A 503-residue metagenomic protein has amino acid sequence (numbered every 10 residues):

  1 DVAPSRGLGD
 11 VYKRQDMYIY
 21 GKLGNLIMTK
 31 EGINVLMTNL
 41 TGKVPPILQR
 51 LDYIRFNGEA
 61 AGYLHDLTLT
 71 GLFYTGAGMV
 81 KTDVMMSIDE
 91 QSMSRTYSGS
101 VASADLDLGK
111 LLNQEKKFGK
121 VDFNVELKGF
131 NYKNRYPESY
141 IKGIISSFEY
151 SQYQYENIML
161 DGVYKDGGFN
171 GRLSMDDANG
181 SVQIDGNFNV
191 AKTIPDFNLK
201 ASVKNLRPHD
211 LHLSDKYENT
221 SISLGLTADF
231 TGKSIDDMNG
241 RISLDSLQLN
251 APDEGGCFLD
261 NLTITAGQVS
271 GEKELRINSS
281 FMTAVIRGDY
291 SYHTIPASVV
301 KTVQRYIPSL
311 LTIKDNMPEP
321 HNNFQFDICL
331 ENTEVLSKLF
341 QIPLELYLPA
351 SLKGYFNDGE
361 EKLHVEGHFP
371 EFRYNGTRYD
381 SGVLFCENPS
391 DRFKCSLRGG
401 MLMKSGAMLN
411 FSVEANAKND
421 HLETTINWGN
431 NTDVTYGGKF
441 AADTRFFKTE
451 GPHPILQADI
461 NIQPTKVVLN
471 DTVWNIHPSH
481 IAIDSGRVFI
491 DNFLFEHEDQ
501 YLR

Functional and structural regions predicted by a protein language model:
D1-Y12: Single conserved hydrophobic/aromatic residue that forms the stacking wall/gate of nucleotide- or nucleobase-binding
R6, D83-M86, N124-L127, I184-G186 (+3 more regions): Short, well-ordered amphipathic alpha-helices
D10, D89-E90, D107, N189-A191 (+2 more regions): Acidic/polar residues at beta-strand termini and the immediately following turn/coil
D10, I19-G21, T70-G71, V84 (+1 more regions): Periodic aromatic/glycine/histidine/acidic cluster detector with a strong bias toward beta-strand repeat architectures
K13-R55, E90-F118, K192-S223, N239-Q248 (+7 more regions): Small-residue helix/turn framework positions
P45-Y74, G78, E126-N187, G225-R287 (+4 more regions): Solvent-exposed beta-strand/coil patches in large extracellular/periplasmic or lumenal scaffold regions
V84-S92, M159-Y164, G186-V190, L199-A201 (+5 more regions): Feature captures outer-membrane beta-barrel proteins of Gram-negative bacteria and organelles
P252-E254, F447-P454: Intrinsically disordered, low-complexity coil segments
